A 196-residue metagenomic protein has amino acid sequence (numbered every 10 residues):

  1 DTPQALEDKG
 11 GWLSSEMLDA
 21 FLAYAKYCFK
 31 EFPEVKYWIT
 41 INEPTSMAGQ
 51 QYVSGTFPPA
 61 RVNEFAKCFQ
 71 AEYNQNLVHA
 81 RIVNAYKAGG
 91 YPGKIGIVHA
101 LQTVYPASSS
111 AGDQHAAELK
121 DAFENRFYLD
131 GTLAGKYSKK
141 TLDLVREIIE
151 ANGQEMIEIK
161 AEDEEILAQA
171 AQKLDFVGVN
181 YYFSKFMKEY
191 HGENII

Functional and structural regions predicted by a protein language model:
D1-I196: Active-site region of glycoside hydrolase catalytic domains
